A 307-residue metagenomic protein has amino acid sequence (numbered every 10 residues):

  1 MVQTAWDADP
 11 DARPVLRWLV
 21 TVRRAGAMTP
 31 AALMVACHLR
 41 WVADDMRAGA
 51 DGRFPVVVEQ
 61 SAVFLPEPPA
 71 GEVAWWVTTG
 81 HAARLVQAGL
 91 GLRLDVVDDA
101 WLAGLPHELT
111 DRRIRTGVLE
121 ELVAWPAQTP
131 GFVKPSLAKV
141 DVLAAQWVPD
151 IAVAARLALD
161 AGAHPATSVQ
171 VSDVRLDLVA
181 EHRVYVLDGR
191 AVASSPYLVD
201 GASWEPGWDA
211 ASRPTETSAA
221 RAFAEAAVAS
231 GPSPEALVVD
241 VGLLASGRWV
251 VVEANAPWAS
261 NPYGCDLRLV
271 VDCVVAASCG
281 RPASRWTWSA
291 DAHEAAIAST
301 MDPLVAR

Functional and structural regions predicted by a protein language model:
M1-P14, S299-R307: Short, low-complexity, intrinsically disordered N-terminal peptides in bacterial proteins
V2-Q3, D7-D9, W18-P30, L39-A226: Active-site nucleotide/adenylate-binding loops and adjacent lid/helix of ATP-dependent enzymes
P14, A180, E235-L237: Residues at beta-strand starts and edge strands
V35-A36: Nuclease-adjacent, charged terminal/linker segments that flank catalytic cores
V192, S233-G264: Conserved metal-phosphate-binding beta-hairpin within the catalytic cores of diverse ATP-dependent phosphoryl-transfer
L198-R248, C273, S278, A295-A306: A long amphipathic alpha-helix within ATP-dependent nucleotide-binding catalytic cores
N255-R307: C-terminal appended segment following the main domain
